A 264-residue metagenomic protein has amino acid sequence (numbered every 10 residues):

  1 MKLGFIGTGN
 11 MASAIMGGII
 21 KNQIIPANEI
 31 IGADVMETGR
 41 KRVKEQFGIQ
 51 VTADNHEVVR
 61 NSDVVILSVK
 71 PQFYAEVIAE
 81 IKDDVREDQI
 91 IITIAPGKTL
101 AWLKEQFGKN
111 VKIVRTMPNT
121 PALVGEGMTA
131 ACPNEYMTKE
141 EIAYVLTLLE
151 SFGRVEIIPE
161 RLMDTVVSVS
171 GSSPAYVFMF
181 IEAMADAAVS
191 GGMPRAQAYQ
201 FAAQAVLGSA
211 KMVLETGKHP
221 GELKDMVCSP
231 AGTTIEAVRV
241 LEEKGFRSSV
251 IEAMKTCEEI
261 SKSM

Functional and structural regions predicted by a protein language model:
M1-Q46, Q50-A53, V189-S190: NAD(P)+-binding Rossmann beta1-loop-alpha1 motif at the extreme N-terminus of oxidoreductases
I30, V58, P194-A202, L223 (+1 more regions): Small-residue helix-packing motif on alpha-helices
E37, F47, N55-R60, V64-A131 (+1 more regions): Rossmann-like NAD(P)(H) cofactor-binding subdomain of soluble oxidoreductases
W102-K112, M128-T165, F178-E215, I260: Internal alpha-helical scaffold of NAD(P)-dependent oxidoreductase catalytic cores
V114, M163-S168, P220-D225: Short pre-catalytic strand/loop immediately N-terminal to key active-site residues, enriched for Gly-Thr
A203-M264: NAD(P)-dependent Rossmann-like dehydrogenase/reductase catalytic/cofactor-binding core
